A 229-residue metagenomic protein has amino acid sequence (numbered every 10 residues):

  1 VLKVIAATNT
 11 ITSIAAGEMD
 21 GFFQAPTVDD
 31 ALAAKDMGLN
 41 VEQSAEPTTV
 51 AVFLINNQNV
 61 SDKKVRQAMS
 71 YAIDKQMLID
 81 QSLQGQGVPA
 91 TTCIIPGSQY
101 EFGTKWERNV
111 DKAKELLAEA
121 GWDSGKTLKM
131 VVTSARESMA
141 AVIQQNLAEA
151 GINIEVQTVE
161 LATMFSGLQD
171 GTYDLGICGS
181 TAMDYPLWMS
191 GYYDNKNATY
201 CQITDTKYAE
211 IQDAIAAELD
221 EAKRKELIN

Functional and structural regions predicted by a protein language model:
L2-N57, L175, G179: Extracellular/periplasmic solute-recognition and catalytic clefts
T8-M19, L32-M37, K64, A141-A150 (+1 more regions): Short helices/loops that flank or line small-molecule/ion binding pockets
A31-Q43, D170-Y173, P186-T199: Ligand-binding "clamshell"
L39, E46-A68, Q81, K196 (+2 more regions): A bilobed periplasmic-binding-protein/Venus flytrap-type ligand-binding module shared by bacterial periplasmic
Q58-G97, S138-M139: Periplasmic-binding protein-like
K64, E101, E155-M164, M189-N229: Extracytoplasmic/peripheral linker and loop segments enriched in polar/acidic and small residues with frequent Thr/Pro
Q84-E119: Structural transition elements
A118-A182, E221: Ligand/substrate-recognition segments at binding pockets and active sites
